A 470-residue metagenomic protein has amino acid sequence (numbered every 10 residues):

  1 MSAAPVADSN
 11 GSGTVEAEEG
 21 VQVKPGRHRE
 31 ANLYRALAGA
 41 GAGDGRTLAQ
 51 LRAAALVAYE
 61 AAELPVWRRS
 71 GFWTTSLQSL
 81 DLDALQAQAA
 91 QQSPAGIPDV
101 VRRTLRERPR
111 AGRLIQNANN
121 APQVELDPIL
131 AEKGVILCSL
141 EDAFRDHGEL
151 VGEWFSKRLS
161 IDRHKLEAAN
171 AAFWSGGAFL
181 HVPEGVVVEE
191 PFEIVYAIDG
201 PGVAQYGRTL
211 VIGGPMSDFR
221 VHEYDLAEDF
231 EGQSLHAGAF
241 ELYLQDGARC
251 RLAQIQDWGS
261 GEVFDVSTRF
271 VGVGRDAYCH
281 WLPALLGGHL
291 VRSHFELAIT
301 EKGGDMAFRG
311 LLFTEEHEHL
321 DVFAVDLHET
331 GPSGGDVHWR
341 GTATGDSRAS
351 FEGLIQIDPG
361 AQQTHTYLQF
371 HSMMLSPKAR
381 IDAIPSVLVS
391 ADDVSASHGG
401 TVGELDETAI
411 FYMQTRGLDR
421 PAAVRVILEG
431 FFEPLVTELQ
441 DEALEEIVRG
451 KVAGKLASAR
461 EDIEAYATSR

Functional and structural regions predicted by a protein language model:
S2-A168: N-terminal amphipathic, basic helical "cap/leader" segment at the start of enzyme domains
S2-G11, E16, I129-L418, L428 (+2 more regions): Conserved beta-strand/loop scaffold segments within soluble protein domains that form the structured core and edges
F72, V426-I427: Residue-level "edge-of-site" marker
